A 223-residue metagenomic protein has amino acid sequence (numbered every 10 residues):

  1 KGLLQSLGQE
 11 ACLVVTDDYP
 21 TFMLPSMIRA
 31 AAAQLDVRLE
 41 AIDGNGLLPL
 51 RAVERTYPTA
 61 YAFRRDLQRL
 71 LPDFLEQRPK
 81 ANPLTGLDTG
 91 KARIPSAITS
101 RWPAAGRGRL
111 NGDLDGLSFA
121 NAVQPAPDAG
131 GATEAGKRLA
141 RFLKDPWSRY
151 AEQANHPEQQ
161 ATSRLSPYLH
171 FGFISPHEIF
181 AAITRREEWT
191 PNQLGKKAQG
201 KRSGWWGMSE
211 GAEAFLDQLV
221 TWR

Functional and structural regions predicted by a protein language model:
K1-G86: Trp/Phe/Arg-rich N-terminal binding region typifying the photolyase-homology
P49, T56-R223: Glycine/tryptophan-enriched, flexible segments
